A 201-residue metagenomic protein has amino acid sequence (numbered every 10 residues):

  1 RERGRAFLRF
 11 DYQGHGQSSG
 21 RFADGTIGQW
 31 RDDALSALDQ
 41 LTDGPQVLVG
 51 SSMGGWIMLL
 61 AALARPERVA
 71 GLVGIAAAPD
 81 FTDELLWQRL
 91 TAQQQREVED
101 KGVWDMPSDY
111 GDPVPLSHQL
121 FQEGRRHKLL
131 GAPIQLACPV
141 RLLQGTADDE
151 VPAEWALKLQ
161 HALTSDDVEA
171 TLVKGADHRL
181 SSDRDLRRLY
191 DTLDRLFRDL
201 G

Functional and structural regions predicted by a protein language model:
R1-S19: Conserved alpha/beta-hydrolase
D24-L41: Alpha/beta-hydrolase active-site loop
T42-S52: Alpha/beta-hydrolase fold nucleophile elbow
E67-L116: Hydrolase active-site cap/lid region
L136, L142-Q144, D148: Short beta-strand/loop motif that positions the catalytic acidic residue of the alpha/beta-hydrolase fold
D149-W155, S181: Conserved alpha/beta-hydrolase "acid-adjacent" motif
L163-R179: Catalytic histidine neighborhood in serine/cysteine hydrolases with alpha/beta-hydrolase-type architecture
A176-G201: Catalytic active-site module of serine/aspartate enzymes centered on a nucleophile-bearing elbow/loop
